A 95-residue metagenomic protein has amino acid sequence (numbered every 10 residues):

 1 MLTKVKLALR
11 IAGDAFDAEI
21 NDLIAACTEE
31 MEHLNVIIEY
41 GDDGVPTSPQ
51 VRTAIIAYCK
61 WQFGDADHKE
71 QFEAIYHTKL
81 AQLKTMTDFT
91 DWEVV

Functional and structural regions predicted by a protein language model:
M1-V95: Divalent metal-cofactor coordination and adjacent catalytic microenvironments
